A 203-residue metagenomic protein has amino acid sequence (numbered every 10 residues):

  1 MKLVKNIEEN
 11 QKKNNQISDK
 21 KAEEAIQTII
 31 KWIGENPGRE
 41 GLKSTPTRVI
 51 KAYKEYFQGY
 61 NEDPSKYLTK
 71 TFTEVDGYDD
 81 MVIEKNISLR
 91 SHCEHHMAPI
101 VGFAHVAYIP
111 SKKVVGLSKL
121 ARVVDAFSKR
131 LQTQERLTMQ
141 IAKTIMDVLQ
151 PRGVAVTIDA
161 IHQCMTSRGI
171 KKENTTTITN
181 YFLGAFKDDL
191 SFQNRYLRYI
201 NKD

Functional and structural regions predicted by a protein language model:
M1-D203: A domain-level signal for the structural core that forms small-molecule/cofactor-binding pockets and catalytic centers
